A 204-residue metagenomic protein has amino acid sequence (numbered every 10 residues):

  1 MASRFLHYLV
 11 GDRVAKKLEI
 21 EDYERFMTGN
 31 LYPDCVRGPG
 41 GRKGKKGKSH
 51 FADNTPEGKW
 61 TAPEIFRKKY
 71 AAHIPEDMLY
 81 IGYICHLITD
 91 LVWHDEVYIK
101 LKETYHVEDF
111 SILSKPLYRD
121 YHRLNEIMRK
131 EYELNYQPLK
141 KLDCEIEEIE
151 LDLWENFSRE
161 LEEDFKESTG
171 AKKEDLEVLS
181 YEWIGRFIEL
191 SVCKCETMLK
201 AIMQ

Functional and structural regions predicted by a protein language model:
M1-Q204: N-terminal leader/auxiliary helical segments
